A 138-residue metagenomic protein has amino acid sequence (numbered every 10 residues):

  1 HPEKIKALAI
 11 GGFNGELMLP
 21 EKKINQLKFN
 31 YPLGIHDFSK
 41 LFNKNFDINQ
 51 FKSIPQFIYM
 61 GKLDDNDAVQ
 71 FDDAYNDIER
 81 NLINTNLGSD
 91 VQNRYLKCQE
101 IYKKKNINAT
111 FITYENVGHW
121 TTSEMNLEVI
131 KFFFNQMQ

Functional and structural regions predicted by a protein language model:
H1-K6: Conserved hydrolase catalytic core segment
A9, F57, T110-I112: A structural signal for isolated positions on well-ordered beta-strands in alpha/beta enzyme cores
I10-F13, Y114-N116: Active-site loop/turn elements of alpha/beta-hydrolase fold enzymes, especially the short glycine-/histidine-rich
G12-K105: The feature captures the conserved acid-bearing segment of alpha/beta-hydrolase catalytic domains
N93-Q138: C-terminal catalytic histidine-bearing segment of alpha/beta-hydrolase fold enzymes
